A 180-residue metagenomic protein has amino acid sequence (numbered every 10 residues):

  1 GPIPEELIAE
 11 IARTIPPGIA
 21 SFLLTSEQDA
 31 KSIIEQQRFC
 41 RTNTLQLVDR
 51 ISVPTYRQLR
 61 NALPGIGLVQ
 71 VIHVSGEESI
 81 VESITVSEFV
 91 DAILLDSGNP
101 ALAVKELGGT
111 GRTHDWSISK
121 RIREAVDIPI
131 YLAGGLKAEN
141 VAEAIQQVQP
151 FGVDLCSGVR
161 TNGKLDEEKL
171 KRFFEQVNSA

Functional and structural regions predicted by a protein language model:
G1-E10: Glycine-rich, proline-tolerant flexible connector loops at the mouths of alpha/beta enzymes
E10, Q58, E143, K169-R172 (+1 more regions): Alpha-helical elements of Rossmann-like donor-binding domains used by nucleotide-donor carbohydrate transfer enzymes
A12, K120, S157, K171-F174: A cross-family signal for key residues in well-ordered alpha-helices that form functional helical elements
T14-F22, Q28-L132, L136, N140: Conserved anion-binding
Q46-S52, S97-V104, Q146-K171: Glycine-rich phosphate-binding active-site loops on the catalytic face of alpha/beta enzymes
P64-G67, K171-A180: Charged, glycine-enriched surface loops/patches that mediate electrostatic binding to polyanionic ligands
A133-N140, I145-G158, V177-N178: C-terminal active-site rim and adjoining tail of enzyme catalytic domains
